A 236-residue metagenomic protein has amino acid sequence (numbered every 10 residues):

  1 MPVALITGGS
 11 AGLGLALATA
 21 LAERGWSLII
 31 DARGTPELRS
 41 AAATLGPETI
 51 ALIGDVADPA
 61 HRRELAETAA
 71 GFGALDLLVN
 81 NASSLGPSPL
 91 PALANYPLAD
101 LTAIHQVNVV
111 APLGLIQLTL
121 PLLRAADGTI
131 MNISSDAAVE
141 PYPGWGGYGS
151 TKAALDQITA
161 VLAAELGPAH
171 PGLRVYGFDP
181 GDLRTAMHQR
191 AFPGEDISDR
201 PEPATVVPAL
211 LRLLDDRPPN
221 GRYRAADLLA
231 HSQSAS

Functional and structural regions predicted by a protein language model:
S10-A11: Conserved glycine-rich cofactor-binding loop
R24-S40: Conserved glycine-rich Rossmann-like NAD(P)H-binding loop of the short-chain dehydrogenase/reductase
E64-E67, P89-N95, A99-Q106: Active-site Tyr-X3-Lys motif and surrounding loop/helix of classical short-chain dehydrogenase/reductase
N81-P89: Conserved NAD(P)H cofactor-binding loop of Rossmann-fold oxidoreductase domains
S84-L85, N95-L98, D127-A154, T159-A169 (+1 more regions): Catalytic loop of short-chain dehydrogenase/reductase
I116-Q117, A160: A short, exposed helix-loop element centered on a Lys and neighboring polar residues
L173, G177-F178, T185, P193-S236: C-terminal helical subdomain
